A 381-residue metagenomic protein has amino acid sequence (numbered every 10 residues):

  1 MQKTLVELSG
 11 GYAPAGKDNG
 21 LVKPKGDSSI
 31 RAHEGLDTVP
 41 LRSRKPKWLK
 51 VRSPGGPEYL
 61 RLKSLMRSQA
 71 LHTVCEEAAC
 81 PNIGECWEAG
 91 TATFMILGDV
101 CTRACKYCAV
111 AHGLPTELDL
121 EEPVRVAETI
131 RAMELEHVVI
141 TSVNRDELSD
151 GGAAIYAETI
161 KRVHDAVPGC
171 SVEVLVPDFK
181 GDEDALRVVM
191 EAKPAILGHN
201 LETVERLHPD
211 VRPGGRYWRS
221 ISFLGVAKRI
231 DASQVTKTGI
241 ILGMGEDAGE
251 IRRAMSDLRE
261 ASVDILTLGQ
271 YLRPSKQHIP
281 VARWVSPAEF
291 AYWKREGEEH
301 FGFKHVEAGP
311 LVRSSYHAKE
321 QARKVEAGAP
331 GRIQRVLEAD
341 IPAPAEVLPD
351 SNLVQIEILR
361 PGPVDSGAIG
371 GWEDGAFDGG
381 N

Functional and structural regions predicted by a protein language model:
M1-T93, E128, E158-G169, D184 (+3 more regions): Auxiliary Fe-S-binding modules of radical SAM enzymes
V39-L49, E85-E122: Canonical Radical SAM [4Fe-4S] cluster-binding loop centered on the CxxxCxxC motif and its immediate flanking residues
E76, I96-L97, T141, L175 (+2 more regions): A secondary-structure boundary/capping signal
D99-T102, L135, E202-V204, Y271-R273: Short connector loops/turns at beta-strand edges and beta->alpha or beta->beta junctions
A104, L148, L207, K276 (+1 more regions): Glycine/Thr-rich phosphate-binding loops of Rossmann-like dinucleotide-binding domains
A109-R125, I130-G225, K237, I265-T267: Core AdoMet radical
